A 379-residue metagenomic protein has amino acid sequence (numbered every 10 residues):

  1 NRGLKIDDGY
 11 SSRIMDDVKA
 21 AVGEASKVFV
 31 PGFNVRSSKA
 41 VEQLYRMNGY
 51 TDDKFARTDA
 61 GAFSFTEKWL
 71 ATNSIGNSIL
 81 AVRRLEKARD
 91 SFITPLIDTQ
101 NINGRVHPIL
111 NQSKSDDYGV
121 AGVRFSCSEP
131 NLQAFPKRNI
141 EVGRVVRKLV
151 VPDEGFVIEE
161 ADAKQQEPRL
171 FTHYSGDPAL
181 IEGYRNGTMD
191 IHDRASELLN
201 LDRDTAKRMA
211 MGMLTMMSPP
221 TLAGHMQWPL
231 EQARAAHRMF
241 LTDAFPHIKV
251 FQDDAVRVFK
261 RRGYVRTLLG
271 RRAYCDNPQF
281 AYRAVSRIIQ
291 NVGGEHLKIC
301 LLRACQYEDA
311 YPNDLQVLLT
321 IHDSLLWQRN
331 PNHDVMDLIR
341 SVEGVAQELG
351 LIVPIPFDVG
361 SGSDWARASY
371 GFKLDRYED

Functional and structural regions predicted by a protein language model:
N1, T51, R194-T320, L326 (+2 more regions): Conserved catalytic core of nucleic-acid polymerases
N1-V142, V151, G155-V157, K164-E167 (+7 more regions): Conserved "right-hand" nucleotidyltransferase catalytic core of DNA-directed polymerases
R13-K39, L241-A255, N332-D379: Polymerase palm active-site segment centered on the conserved acidic dipeptide of motif C
D16, G23, R46, T172-A179 (+8 more regions): Hydrophobic alpha-helix feature that most strongly marks membrane-spanning transmembrane helices and their immediate
L96-N101, I109, D117, Q133-R138 (+4 more regions): Short, contiguous acidic/charged loop-to-helix segments that flank catalytic cores in large enzymes
E129-P136, Y174-P178, F372-R376: Short secondary-structure boundary/capping segments
I140-V150, G270-P278: Active-site-adjacent bridging/hinge elements
E160, E167-L198, G270-Y274: Metal-dependent catalytic core segments for phosphate chemistry
